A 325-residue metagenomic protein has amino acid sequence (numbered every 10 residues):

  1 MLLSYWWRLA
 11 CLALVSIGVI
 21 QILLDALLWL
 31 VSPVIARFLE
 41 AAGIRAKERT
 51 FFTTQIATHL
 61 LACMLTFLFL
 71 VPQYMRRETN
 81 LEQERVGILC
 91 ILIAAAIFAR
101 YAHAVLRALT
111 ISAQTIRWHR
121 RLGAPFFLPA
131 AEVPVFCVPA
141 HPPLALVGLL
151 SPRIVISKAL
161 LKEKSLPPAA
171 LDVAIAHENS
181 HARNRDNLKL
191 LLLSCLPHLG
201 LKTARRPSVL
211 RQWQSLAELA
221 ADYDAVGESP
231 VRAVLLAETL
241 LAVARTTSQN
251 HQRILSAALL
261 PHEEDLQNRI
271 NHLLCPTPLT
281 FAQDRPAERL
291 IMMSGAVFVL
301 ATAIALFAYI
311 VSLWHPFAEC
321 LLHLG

Functional and structural regions predicted by a protein language model:
M1-A140, S165, L279-G325: Hydrophobic or amphipathic, alpha-helical segments that drive membrane association/targeting
L27-L28, S32, Q114-R120, P207-N268 (+1 more regions): Short helix/loop segments within enzyme catalytic domains that coordinate or immediately flank catalytic cofactors
T53-A57, E178-R185, T277: Loop-to-transmembrane-helix entry motif
P142-P168: Active-site scaffold of zinc-dependent metalloenzymes
I175-R183, A220, D224: Active-site His/Glu-centered metal-binding helix of metallohydrolases
E178-L201, S229: Catalytic Zn2+-binding segment of zinc metalloproteases
